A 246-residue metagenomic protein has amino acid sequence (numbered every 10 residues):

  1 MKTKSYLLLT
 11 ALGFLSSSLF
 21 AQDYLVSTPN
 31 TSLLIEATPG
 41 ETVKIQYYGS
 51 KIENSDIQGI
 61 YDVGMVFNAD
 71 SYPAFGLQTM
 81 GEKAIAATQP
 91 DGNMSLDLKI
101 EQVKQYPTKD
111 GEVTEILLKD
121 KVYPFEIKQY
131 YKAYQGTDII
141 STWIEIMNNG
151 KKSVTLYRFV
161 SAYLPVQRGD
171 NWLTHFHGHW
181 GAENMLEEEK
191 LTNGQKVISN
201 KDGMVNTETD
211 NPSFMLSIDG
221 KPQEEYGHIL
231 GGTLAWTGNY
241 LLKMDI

Functional and structural regions predicted by a protein language model:
M1-D23: Bacterial Sec-dependent N-terminal signal peptides
D23-I35, V43-D245: Polysaccharide-binding surfaces and accessory modules of carbohydrate-active proteins
